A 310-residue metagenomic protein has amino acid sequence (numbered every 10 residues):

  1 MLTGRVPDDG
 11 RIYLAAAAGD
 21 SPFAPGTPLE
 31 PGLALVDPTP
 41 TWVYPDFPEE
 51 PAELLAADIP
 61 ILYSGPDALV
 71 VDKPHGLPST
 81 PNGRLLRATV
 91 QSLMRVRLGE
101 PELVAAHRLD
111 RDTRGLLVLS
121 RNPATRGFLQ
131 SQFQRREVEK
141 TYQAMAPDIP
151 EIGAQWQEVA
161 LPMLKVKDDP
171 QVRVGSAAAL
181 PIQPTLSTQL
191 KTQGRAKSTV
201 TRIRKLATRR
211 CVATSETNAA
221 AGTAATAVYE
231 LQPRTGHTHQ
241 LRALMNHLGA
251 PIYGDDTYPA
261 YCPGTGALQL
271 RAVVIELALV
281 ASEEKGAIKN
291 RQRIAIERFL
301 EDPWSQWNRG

Functional and structural regions predicted by a protein language model:
M1-G310: RNA pseudouridine synthases
